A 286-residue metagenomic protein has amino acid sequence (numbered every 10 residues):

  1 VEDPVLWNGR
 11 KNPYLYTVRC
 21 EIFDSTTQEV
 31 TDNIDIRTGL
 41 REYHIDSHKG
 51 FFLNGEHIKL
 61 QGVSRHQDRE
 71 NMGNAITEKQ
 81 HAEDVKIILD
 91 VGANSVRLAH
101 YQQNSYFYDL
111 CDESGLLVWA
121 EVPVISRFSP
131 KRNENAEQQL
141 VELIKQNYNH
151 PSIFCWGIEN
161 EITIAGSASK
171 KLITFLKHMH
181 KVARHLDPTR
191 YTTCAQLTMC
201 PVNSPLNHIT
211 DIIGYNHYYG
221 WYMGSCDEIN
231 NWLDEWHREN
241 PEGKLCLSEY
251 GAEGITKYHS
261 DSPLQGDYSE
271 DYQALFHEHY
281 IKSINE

Functional and structural regions predicted by a protein language model:
V1-V118, Q139-E142, N149-C155, T174-L176 (+4 more regions): Secreted/periplasmic carbohydrate-active enzymes, especially glycoside hydrolases
R65, Y101-Q103, P123-I125, E159-E161 (+3 more regions): Active-site beta-loop-alpha junctions enriched in small/polar residues
Q67-M72, S126-S129, I162-S167, K257: A short acidic, helix-capping loop that chelates divalent metal ions and anchors anionic groups
G73-T77, P130-N133, S167-K171, G224-D227: Short, solvent-exposed loop/turn segments at secondary-structure boundaries
V96-N104, R127-E134, C200-P201, G220-N231: Acidic-and-aromatic substrate-binding clefts and catalytic sites of carbohydrate-active enzymes
G115-L117, P123, R190-Y191, G243-K244: Proline-centered loop/turn at the N-terminus of a beta-strand
L140-K170, M199, H217: Active-site groove signature of glycoside hydrolases
F154-W156, T174-H185, T192-Q196, N203-T210 (+1 more regions): Substrate-binding clefts and catalytic carboxylate motifs of secreted carbohydrate-active enzymes
